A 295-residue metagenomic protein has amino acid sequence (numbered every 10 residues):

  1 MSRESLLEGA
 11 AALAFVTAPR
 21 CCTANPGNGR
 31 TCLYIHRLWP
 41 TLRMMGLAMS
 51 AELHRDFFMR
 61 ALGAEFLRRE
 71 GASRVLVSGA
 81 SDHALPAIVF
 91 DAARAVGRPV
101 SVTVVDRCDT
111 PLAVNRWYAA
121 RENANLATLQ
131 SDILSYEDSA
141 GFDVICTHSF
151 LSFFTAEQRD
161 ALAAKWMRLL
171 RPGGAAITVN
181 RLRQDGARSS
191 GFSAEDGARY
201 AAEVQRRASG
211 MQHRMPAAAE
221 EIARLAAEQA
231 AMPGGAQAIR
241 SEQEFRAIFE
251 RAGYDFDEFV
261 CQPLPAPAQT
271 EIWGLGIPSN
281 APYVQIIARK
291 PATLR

Functional and structural regions predicted by a protein language model:
M1-E137, A175-R295: Class I (Rossmann-like) S-adenosyl-L-methionine-dependent methyltransferase catalytic domain, capturing the SAM-binding
I88, E157-A161: Generic recognition of short, well-ordered alpha-helical segments
A93, A124, G141-I145, M167: Residue-level signal for the start and early helices of compact helical domains
L134, L151-F154, W166: Short helix/strand-bridging catalytic loops that position acidic/His residues to coordinate divalent metals and engage
F142-Q158: A short SAM/SAH-binding and catalytic strip from SAM-dependent methyltransferases
D160-P172: A short glycine-rich, Lys/Arg-flanked "PGG" loop and its adjoining helix->strand segment in the class I
